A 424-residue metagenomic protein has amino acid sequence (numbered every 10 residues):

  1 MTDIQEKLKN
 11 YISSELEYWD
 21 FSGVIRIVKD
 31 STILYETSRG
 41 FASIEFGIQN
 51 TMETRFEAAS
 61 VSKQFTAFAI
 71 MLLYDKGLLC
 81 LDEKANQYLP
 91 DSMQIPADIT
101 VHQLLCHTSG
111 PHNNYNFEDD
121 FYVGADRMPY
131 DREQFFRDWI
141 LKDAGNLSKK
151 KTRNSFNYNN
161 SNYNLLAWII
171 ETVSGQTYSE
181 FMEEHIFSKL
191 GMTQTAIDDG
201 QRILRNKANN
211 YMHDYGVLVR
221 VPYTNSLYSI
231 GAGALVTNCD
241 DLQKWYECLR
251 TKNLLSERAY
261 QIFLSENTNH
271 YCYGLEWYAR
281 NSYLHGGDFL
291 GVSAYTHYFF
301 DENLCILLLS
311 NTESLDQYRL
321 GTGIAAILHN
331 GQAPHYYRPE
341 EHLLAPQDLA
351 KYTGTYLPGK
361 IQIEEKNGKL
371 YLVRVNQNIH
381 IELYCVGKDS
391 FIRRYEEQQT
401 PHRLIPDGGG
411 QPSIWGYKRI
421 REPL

Functional and structural regions predicted by a protein language model:
M1-S38, E171, Q176, E180-E183 (+2 more regions): Catalytic loop of the DD-peptidase/beta-lactamase superfamily, centered on the K-T-G motif and neighboring
F21, K29-D30, F41-N160, Q176 (+2 more regions): Active-site-proximal loop and beta-strand segments within enzyme catalytic domains
I27, N116-F121, R153-N154, D199-Q201 (+2 more regions): Short coil/turn segments at secondary-structure boundaries
L34, F65, M71-P90, V173-Q201 (+1 more regions): Short, well-structured active-site flanking segments
L34-Y35, S92-T100, G110-F117, K189-D199 (+2 more regions): Secretory-pathway/luminal and periplasmic proteins that interact with or process carbohydrate-rich
T66-A67, N162-A167, D240-K244: Well-ordered alpha-helical segments within folded domains of soluble proteins
P111-H112, Y163, T312-S314: Solvent-exposed loop/turn segments at secondary-structure junctions within structured extracellular/periplasmic domains
I203-L204, A208, M212: Non-catalytic beta-strand/loop surface segments
